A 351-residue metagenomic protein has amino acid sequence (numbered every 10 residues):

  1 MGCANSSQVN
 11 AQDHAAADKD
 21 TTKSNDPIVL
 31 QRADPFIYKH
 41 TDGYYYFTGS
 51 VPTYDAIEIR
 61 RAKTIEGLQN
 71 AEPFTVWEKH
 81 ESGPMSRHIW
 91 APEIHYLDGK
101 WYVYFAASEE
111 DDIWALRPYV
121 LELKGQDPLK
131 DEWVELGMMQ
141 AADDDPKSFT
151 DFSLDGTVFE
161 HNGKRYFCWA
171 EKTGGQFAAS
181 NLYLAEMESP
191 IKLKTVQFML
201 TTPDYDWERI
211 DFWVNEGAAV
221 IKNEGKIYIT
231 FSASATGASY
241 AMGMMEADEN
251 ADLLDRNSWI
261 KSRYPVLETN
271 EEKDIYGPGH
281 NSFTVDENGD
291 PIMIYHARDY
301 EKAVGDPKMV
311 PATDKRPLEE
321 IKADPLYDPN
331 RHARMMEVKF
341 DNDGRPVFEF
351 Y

Functional and structural regions predicted by a protein language model:
C3-Y351: Carbohydrate-active catalytic/glycan-binding domains of CAZyme proteins, especially the secreted or lumenal ectodomains
